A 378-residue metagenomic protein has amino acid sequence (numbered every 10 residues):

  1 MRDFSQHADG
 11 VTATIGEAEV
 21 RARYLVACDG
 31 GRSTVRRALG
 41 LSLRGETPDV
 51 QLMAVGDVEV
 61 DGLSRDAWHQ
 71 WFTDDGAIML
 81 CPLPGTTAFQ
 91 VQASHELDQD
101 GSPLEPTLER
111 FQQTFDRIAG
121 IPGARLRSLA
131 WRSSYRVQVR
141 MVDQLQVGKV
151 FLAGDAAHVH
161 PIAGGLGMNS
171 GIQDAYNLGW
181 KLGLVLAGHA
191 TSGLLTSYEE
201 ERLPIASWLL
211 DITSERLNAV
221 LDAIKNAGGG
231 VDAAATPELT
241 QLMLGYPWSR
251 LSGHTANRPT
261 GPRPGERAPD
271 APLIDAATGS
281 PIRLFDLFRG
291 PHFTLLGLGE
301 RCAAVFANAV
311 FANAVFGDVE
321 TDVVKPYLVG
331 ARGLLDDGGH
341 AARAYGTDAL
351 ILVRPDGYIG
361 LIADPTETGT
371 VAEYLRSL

Functional and structural regions predicted by a protein language model:
M1-G229, A314, Y327: Core Rossmann-like FAD-binding/catalytic domain of the broad FAD-dependent monooxygenase superfamily
Q6, R117, L184-L378: Helical substrate-recognition/capping region of FAD-dependent monooxygenase/halogenase enzymes
